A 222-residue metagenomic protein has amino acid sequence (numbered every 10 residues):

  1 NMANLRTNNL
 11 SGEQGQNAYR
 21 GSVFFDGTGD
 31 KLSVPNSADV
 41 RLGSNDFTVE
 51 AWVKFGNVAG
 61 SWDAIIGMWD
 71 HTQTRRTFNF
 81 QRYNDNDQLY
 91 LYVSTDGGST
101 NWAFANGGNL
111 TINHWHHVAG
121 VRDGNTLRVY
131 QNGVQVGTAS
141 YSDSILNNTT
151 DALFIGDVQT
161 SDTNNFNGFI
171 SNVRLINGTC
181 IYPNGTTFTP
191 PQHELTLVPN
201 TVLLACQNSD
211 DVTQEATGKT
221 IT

Functional and structural regions predicted by a protein language model:
N1-G21, D26-T28, V58-S61, T126-R128 (+2 more regions): Extended recognition patches within non-cytosolic domains
N4-G29, V49-G60, N79-I145, L153 (+1 more regions): Extracellular glycan-interaction surfaces
Q16-N17, R41-G43, R82-N84, T111 (+3 more regions): Extracellular/periplasmic catalytic domains that process cell-envelope and extracellular macromolecules
V23, I66, F154-I155, A205: Bulky hydrophobic/aromatic "packing anchor" residues in well-ordered structure
D26-F47, D70, W102-L110, Q159-D162 (+1 more regions): Short surface loop/edge beta-strand patches of beta-sandwich-type extracellular domains that form ligand-contact sites
S44-E50, D63, T77, W115-H117 (+4 more regions): Extracellular structured ligand-interaction cores
A64-D70, T220: Short Gly/aromatic-enriched secondary-structure transition segments
H71-T72, S142-N148: Short, surface-exposed loop/turn microsegments at beta-strand edges and helix-strand junctions
